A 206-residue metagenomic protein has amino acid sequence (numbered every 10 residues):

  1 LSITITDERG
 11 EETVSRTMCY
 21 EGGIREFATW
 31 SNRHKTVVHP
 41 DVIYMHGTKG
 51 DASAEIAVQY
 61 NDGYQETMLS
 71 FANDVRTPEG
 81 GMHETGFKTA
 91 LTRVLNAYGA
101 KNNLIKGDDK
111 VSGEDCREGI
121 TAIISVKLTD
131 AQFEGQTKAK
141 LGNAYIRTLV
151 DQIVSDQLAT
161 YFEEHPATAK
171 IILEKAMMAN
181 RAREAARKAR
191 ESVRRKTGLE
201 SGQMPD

Functional and structural regions predicted by a protein language model:
L1-D206: GHKL-family ATPase ATP-binding module
